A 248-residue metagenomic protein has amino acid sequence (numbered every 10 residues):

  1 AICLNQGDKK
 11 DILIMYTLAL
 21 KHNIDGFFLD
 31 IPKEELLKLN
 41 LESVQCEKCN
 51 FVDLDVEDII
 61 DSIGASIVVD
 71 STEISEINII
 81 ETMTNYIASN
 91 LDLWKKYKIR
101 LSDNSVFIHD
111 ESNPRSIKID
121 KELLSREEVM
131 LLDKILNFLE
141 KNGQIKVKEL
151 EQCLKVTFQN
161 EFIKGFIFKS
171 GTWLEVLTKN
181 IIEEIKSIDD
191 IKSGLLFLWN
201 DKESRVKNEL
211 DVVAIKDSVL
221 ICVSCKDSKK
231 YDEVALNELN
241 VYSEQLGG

Functional and structural regions predicted by a protein language model:
A1, L13-K207, V219, E233-L236 (+1 more regions): Long, low-complexity, Lys/Arg-enriched
L4-I12: Acidic, metal-coordinating catalytic cores used for nucleic-acid/nucleotide bond scission and strand-transfer chemistry
N5, P32, D211-V213, K226: Anionic group-transfer/hydrolysis microenvironments
V213-C222: Active-site beta-strand-loop-beta-strand hairpin of nuclease catalytic cores that positions key catalytic residues
C225-V234: Short beta-strand-loop-alpha-helix junction that forms the active-site gateway of nucleic-acid-processing nucleases
